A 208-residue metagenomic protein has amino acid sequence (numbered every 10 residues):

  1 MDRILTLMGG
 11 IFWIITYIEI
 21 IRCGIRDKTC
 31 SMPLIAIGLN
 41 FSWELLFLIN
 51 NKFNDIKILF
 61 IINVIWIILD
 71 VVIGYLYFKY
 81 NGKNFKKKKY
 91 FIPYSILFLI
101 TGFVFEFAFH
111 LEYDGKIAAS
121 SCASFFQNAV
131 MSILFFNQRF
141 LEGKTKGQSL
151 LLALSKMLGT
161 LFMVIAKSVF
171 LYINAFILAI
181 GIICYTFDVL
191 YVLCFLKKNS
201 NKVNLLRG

Functional and structural regions predicted by a protein language model:
M1-G208: Alpha-helical membrane-protein topology signature
